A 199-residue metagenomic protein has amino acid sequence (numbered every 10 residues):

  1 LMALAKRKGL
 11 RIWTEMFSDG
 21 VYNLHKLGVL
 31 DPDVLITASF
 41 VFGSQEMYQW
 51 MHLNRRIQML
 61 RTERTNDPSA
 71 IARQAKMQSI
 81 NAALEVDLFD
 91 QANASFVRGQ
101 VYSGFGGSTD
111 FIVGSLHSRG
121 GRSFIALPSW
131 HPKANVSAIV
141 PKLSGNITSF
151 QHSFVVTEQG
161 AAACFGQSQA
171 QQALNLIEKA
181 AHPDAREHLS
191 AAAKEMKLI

Functional and structural regions predicted by a protein language model:
L1-I199: Conserved phosphate- and dinucleotide-binding cores of soluble alpha/beta proteins, encompassing both enzyme active
